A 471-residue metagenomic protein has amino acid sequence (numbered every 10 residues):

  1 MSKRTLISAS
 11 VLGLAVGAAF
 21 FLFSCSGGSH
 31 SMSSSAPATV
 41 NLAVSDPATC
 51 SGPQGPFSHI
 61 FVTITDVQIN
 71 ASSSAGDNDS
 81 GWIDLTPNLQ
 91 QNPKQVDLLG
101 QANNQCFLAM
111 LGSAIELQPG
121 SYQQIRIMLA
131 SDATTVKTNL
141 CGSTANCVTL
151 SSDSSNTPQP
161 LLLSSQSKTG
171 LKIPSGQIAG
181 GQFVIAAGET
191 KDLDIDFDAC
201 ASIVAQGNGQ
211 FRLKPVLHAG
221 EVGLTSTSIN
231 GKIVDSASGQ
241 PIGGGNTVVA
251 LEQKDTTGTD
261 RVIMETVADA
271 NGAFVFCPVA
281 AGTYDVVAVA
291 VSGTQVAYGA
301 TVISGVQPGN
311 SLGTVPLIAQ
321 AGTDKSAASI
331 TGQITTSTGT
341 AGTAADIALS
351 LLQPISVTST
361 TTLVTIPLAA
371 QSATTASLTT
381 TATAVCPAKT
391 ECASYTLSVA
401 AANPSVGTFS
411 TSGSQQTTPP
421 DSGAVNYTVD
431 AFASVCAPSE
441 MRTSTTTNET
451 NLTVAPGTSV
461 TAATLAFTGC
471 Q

Functional and structural regions predicted by a protein language model:
M1-S2, G28: Intrinsically disordered, low-complexity sequence elements enriched in Ser/Thr/Gly/Pro
S2-L12: Bacterial N-terminal signal peptides that target proteins for export
L12-A18: Core hydrophobic alpha-helical transmembrane segments of single-pass membrane proteins
F21-S24: C-terminal motif of bacterial Sec signal peptides marking the signal peptidase cleavage site
S26-Q471: A short, solvent-exposed, low-complexity linear motif enriched for acidic/polar residues with Pro/Gly/Ser/Thr
